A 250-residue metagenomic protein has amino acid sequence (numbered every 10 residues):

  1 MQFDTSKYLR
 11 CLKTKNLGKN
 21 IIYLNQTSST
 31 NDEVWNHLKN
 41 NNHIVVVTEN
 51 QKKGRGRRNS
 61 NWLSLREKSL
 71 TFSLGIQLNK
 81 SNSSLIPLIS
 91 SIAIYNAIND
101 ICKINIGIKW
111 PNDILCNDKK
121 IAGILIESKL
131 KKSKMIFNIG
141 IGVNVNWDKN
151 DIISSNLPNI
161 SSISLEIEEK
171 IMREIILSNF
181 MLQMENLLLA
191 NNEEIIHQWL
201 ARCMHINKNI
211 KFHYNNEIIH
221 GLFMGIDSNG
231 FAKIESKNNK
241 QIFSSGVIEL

Functional and structural regions predicted by a protein language model:
M1-N99: N-terminal lobe of the biotin/lipoate ligase/transferase fold
Q2-F3, N16-N20, N79-S81, L88-I106 (+1 more regions): Long, positively charged amphipathic alpha-helical accessory segments at protein N-termini or as interdomain linkers
N25, I108-W110: Short loop/edge segments at beta-strand edges and connector loops that shape dinucleotide/nucleotide cofactor-binding
D113: Conserved active-site carboxylates
